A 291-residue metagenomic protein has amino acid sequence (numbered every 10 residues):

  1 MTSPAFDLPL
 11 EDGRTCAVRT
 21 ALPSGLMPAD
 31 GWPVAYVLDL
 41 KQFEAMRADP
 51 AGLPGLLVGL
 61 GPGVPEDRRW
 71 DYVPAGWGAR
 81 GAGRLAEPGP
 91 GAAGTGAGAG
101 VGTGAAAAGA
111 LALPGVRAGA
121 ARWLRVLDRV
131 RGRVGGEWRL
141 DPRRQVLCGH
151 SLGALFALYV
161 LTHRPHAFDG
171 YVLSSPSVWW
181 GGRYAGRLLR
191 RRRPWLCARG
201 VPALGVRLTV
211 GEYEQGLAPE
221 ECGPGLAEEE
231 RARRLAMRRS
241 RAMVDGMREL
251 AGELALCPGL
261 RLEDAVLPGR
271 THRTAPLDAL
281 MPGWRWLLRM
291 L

Functional and structural regions predicted by a protein language model:
M1-L291: Non-catalytic cap/lid and distal C-terminal segments of serine-dependent acyl enzymes
